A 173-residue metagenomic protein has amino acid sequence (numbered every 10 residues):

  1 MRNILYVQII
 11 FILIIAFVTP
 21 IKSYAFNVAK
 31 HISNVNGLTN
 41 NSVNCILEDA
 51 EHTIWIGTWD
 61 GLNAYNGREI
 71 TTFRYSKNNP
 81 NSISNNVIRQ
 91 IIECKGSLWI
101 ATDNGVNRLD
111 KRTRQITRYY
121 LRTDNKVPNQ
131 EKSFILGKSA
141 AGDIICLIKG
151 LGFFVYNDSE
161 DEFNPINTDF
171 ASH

Functional and structural regions predicted by a protein language model:
M1-H173: Carboxylate-rich, polar loop motifs that coordinate divalent cations or form catalytic acidic clusters
